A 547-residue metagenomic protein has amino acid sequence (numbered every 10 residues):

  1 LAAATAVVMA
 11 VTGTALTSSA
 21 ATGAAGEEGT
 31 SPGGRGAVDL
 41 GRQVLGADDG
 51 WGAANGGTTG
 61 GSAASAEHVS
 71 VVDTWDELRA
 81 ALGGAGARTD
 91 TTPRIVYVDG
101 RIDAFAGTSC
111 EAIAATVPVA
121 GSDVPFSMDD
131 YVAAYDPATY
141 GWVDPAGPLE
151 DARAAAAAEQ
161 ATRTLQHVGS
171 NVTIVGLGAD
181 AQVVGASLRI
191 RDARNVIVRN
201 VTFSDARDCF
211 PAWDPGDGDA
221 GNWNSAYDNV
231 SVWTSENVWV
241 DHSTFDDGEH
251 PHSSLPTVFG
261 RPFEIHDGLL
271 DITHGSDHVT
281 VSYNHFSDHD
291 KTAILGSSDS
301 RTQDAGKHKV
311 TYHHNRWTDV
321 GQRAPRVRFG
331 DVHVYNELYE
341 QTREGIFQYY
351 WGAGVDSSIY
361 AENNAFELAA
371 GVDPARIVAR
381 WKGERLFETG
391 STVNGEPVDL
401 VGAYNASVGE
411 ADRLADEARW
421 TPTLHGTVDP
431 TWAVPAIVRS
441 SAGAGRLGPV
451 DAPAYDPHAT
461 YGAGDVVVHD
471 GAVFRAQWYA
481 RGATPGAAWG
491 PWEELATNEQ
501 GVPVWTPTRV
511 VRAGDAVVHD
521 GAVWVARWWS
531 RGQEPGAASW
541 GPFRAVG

Functional and structural regions predicted by a protein language model:
L1-G23: Secretory targeting and sorting signals
A20-V38: Low-complexity, acidic Ser/Thr/Pro-rich repeat tracts that form intrinsically disordered stalk/linker regions of very
A47-Y97: Acidic Gly/Asp/Thr-rich repetitive segments characteristic of extracellular carbohydrate-active and adhesion proteins
A80-T91, A106-T173, A181-R199, D208-D214 (+1 more regions): Extracellular beta-strand-rich solenoid/capping regions of secreted or surface-exposed proteins that bind or remodel
S170-D180, R194-R207, D228, T234-P251 (+7 more regions): Right-handed parallel beta-helix
I359-V450: Long, ordered, amphipathic alpha-helical scaffolds
G448-G547: Tryptophan-rich substrate-binding surfaces of secreted polymer-degrading and adhesive proteins
